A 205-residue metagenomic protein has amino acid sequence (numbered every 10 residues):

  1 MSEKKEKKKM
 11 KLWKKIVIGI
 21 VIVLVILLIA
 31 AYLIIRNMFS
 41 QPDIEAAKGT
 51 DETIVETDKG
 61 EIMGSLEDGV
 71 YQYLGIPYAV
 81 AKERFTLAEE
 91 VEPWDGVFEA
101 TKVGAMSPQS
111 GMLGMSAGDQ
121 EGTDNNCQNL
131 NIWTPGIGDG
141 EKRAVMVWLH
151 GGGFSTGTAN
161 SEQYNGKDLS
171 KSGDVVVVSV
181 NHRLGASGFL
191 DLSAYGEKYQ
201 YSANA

Functional and structural regions predicted by a protein language model:
S2, E6-W13, G19-A203: Non-catalytic accessory segments of hydrolases
